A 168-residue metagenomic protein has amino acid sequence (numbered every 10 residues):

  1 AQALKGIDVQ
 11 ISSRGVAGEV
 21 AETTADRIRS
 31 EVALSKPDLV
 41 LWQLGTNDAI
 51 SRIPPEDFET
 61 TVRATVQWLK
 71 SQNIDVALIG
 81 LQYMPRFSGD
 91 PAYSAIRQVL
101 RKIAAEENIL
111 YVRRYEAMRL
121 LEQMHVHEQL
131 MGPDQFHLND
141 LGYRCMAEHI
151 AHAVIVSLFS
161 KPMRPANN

Functional and structural regions predicted by a protein language model:
Q2-S12, E19-N168: Alpha-helical cap/lid subdomain in secreted, periplasmic, or secretory-pathway luminal O-acyl-processing enzymes
